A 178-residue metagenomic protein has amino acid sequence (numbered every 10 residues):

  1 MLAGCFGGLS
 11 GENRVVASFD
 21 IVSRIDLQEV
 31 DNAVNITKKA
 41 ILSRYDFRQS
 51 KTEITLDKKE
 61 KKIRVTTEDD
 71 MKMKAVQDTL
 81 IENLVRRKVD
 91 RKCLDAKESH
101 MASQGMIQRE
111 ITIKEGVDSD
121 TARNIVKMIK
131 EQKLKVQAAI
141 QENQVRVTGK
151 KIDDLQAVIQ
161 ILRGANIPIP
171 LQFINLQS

Functional and structural regions predicted by a protein language model:
A3-V15: Short, Lys/Arg-enriched N-terminal segments with co-localized hydrophobic residues within the first ~10-30 amino acids
N13-Q49: N-terminal, positively charged regions that mediate nucleic acid binding
N13-V15, F19, T55, Q108-S178: Positively charged, low-complexity, intrinsically disordered RNA-binding extensions
A17-S23, E60-T67, Q104-I113: Short, hydrophobic beta-strand segments
D31-D46, L80-I81, D118-K130: Short amphipathic alpha-helix segments
Y45-T52, R91-K97, A122-L134: Short amphipathic beta-strand starts and helix->beta connectors
F47-T79: N-terminal, charged amphipathic alpha-helical interaction modules
K72-E110: Helix-adjacent hinge/juxtasegments
